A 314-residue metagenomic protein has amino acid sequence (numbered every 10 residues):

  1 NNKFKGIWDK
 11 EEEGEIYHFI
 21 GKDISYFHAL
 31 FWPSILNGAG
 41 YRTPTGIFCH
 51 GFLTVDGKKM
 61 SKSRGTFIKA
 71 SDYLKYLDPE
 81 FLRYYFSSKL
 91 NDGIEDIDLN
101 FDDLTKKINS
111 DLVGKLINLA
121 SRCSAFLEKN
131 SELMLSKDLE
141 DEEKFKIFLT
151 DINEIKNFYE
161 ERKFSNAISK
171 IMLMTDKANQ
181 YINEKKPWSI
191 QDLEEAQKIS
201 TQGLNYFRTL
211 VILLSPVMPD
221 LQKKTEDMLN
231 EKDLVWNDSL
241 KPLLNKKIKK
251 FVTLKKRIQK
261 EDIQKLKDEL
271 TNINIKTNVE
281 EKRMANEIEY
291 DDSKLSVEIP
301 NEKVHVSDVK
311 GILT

Functional and structural regions predicted by a protein language model:
N1-K22, F31: Active-site cores that bind ATP or allylic diphosphates and position pyrophosphate for catalysis
N1-K3, I97, A120-I155, T175-L193: Conserved, charged catalytic cores of large soluble enzymes
N2-E12, L36-T45, E161: Secondary-structure transition/capping motifs at alpha-helix termini and the adjoining loop/turn into the next element
G21-I24, Y73-L74, L104-K115, E140-F148 (+2 more regions): Secondary-structure capping and boundary motifs in well-ordered enzyme cores
T45-F52: Long, charged, glycine-rich C-terminal linkers/tails
F52-E142, L229-K260: Catalytic adenosine-cofactor/nucleotide-binding cores of aminoacyl-tRNA synthetases and other
M172, D176-T314: Basic, alpha-helical terminal appendages of large translation-related enzymes
